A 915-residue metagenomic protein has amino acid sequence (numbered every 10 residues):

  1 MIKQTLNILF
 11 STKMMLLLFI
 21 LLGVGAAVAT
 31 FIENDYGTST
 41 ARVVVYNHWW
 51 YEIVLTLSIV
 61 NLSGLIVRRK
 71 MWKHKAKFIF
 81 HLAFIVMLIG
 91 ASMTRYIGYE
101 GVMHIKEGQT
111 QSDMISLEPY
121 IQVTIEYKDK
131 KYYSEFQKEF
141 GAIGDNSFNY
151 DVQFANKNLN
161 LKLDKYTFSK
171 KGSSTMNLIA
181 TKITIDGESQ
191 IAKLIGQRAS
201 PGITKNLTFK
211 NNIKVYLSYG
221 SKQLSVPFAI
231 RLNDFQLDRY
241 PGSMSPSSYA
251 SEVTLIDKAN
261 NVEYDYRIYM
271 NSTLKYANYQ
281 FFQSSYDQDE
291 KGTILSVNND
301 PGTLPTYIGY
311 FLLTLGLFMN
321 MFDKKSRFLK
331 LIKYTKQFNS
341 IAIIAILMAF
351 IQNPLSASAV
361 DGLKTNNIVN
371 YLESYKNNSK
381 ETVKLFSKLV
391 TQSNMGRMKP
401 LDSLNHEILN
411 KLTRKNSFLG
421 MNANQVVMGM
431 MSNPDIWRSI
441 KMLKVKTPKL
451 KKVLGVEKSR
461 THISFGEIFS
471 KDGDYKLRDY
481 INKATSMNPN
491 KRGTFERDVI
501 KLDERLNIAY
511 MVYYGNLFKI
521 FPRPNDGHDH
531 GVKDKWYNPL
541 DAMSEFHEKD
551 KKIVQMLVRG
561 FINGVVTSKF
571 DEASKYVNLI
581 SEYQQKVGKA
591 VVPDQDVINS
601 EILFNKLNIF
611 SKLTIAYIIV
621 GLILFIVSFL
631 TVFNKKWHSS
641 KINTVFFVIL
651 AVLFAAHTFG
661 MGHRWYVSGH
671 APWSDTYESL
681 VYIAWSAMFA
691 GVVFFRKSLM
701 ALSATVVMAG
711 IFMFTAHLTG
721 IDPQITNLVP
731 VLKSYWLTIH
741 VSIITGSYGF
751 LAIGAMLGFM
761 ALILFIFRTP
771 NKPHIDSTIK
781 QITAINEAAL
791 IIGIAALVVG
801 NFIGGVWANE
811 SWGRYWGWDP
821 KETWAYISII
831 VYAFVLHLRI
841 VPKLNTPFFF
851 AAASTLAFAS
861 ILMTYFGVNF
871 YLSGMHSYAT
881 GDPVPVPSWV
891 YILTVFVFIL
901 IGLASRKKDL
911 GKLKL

Functional and structural regions predicted by a protein language model:
M1-I8, S39-T40, N599-L603, I775-I782: Cytosolic juxtamembrane amphipathic/interface segments immediately preceding and feeding into a transmembrane helix
M1-K3, L331-F338, K636-K641, R768-I785 (+1 more regions): Membrane-interfacial, low-structure loops and terminal tails that flank and connect transmembrane helices in multi-pass
M1-L18, T40, S326-K336, N353-K388: Generic start-of-chain signal for non-secretory N-termini
T12-F31, W50-L65, I79-M93, F282 (+19 more regions): Hydrophobic cores of alpha-helical transmembrane segments in multi-pass integral membrane proteins
Y36-Y46: Perimembrane loop-to-helix junctions flanking transmembrane segments
V45-Y120, I294-A342: Internal alpha-helical transmembrane segments
V102-D300, L355-K606: Soluble non-transmembrane domains of integral membrane proteins
K330-I351, I642-V645, I649-A651: Cytoplasmic C-terminal tails of single-pass
